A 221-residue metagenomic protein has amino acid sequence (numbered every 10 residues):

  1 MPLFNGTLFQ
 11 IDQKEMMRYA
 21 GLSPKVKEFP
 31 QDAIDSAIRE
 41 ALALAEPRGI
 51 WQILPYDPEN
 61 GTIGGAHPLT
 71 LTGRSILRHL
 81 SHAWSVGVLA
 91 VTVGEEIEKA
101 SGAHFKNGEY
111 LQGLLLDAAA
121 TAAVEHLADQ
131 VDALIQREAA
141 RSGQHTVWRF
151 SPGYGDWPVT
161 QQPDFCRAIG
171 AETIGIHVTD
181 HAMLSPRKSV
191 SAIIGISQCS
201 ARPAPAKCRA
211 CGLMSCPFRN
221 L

Functional and structural regions predicted by a protein language model:
M1-Q112: Active-site helix-to-loop segments that bind/position phosphate- or nucleotide-bearing substrates and donors across
V26-P30, E138, W157: Short N-terminal helix-initiation segments at or just after the protein's N-terminus
F29-D32, S36, A122, H126 (+1 more regions): Conserved active-site and cofactor/substrate-binding residues in soluble primary-metabolism enzymes
I38-A45, I135, A139, G212: Structural signal for hydrophobic packing residues in well-ordered secondary-structure cores of soluble enzyme domains
A83-V147: Conserved mixed alpha/beta catalytic, RNA-binding, or beta-rich assembly cores of soluble enzyme, regulatory
S142-P217: Short terminal or interdomain "cap/linker" segment that borders an active site or interface and mediates
N220-L221: Short cysteine/histidine-rich zinc-coordinating motifs and their immediately flanking basic loops
